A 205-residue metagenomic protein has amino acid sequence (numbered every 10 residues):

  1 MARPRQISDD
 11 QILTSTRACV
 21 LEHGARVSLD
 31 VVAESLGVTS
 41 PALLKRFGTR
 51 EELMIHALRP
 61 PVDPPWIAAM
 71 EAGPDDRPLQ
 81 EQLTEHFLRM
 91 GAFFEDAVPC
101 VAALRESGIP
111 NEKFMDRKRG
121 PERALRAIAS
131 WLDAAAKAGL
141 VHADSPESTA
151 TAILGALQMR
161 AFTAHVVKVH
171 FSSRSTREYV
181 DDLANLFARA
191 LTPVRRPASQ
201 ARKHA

Functional and structural regions predicted by a protein language model:
M1-I7, W66, K137, R195-A205: N-terminal intrinsically disordered/low-complexity leader segments
Q11, S15, C19-E52, H56: Helix-turn-helix
L13, Q80, T84, L88 (+4 more regions): An amphipathic alpha-helix signature
L29, L58-W66: Short, basic, alpha-helical segments at the C-terminal edge of helix-turn-helix-like DNA-binding modules
E52, L58, A92-F114, F162-H165: Amphipathic alpha-helical segments used for helix-helix packing
A68-D96, C100, T149-I153, V180 (+1 more regions): Hydrophobic alpha-helical connector segments
F93, L125, S130, A134 (+2 more regions): Amphipathic C-terminal alpha-helical segment
E95-D96, N111-A138, E147-T151, F162 (+1 more regions): Amphipathic alpha-helical packing segments from all-alpha helical-bundle domains
